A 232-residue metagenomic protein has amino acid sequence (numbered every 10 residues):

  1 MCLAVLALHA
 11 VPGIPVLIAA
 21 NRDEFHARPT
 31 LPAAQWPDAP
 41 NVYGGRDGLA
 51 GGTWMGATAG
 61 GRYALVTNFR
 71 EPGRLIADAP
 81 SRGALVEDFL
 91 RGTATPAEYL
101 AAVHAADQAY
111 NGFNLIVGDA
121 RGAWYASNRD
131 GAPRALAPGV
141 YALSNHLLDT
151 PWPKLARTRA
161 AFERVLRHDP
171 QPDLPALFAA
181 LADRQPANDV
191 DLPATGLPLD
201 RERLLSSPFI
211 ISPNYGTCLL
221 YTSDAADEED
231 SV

Functional and structural regions predicted by a protein language model:
M1-L6, A64-L220: Internal, well-folded beta-alpha domain core
V11-D88: Glycine/small-residue-rich interface belts in oligomeric ring/scaffold proteins and their assembly partners
Y221-A226: Conserved small/polar residues in nucleotide/adenosyl-binding loops
